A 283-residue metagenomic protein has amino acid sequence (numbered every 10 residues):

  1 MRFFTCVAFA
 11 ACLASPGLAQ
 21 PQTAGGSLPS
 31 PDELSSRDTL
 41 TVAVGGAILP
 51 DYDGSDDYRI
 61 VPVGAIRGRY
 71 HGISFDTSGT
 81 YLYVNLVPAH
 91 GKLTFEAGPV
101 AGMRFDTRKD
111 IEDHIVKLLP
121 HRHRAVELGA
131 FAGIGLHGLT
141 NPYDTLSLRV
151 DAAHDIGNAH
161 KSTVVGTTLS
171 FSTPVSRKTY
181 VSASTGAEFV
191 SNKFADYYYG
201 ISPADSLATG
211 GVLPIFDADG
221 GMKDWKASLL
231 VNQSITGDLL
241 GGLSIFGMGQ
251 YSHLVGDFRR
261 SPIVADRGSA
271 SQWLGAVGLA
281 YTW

Functional and structural regions predicted by a protein language model:
M1-S36, G268: Cleavable N-terminal export/targeting peptides
T23-D38, G54, I73-F95, H137-L146 (+3 more regions): Short loop/turn motifs that connect adjacent beta-strands in outer-membrane beta-barrel proteins
D38, Y58-G64, L93, R122-L128 (+3 more regions): Residues that define the transmembrane beta-barrel architecture of outer-membrane proteins
D38-V44, G64, F75, F95-P99 (+6 more regions): Transmembrane beta-strands of outer-membrane beta-barrel proteins
V42-P50, I73-Y83, D113-K117, T145-I156: Transmembrane beta-strand segments that form the barrel wall of outer-membrane beta-barrel proteins
V44-I48, G64-Y70, L82-P88, A130-L136 (+6 more regions): Residues on the lipid-exposed face of transmembrane beta-strands in outer-membrane beta-barrel proteins
P50-Y52, V84-N85, H114-L119, A152-I156 (+2 more regions): Extracellular loop and loop/strand-boundary signature of outer-membrane beta-barrel proteins
I134, I156-S244, Y251-R260, V264 (+1 more regions): Outer-membrane beta-barrel transmembrane domain signature
